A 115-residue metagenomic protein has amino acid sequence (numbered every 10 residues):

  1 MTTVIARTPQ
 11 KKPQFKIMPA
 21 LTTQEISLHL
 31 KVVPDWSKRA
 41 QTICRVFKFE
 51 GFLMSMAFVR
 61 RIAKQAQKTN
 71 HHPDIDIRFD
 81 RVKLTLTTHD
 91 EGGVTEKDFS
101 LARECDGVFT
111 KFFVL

Functional and structural regions predicted by a protein language model:
T2-L115: Charge-rich alpha-helical segments
